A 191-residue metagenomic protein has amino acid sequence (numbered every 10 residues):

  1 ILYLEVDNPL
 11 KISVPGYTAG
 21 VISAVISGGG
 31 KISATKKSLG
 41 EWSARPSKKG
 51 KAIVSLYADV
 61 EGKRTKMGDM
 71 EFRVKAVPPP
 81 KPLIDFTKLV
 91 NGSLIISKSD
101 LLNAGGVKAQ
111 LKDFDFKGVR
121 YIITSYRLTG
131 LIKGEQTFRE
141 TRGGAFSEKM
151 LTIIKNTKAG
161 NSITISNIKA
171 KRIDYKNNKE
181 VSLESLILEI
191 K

Functional and structural regions predicted by a protein language model:
L2-Y3, R73-K98: Low-complexity, Pro/Ser/Thr- and charge-rich linker/hinge segments at domain boundaries
Y3, S27-L39, K133-T152: Low-complexity "stalk/linker" and mucin-like segments enriched in Ser/Thr/Pro/Ala/Gly
Y3-P9, A104-G106: Short coil/turn motif common to extracellular beta-sandwich-like domains
G16-I32, V119-R139: Change to "...patches in solvent-exposed regions of secreted, membrane-anchored, or virion-exposed structural
E41-K48, I153-T157: Extracellular/luminal low-complexity segments enriched in Ser/Thr/Pro
G50-V54, N161-S166: Exposed beta-strand face motif in extracellular beta-rich ectodomains
D59-K63, A170-N178: Short, solvent-exposed loop/turn segments at the edges of extracellular beta-sandwich modules
T65-K81, K176-K191: Short beta-strand elements
